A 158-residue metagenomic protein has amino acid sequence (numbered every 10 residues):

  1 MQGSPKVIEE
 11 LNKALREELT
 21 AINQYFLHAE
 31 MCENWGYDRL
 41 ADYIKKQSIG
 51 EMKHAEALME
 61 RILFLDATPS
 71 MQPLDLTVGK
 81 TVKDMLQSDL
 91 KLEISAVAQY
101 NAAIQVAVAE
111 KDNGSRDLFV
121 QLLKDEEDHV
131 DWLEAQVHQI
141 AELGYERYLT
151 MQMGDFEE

Functional and structural regions predicted by a protein language model:
M1-E158: Iron-associated oxidoreductase/ferritin-like identity signal
